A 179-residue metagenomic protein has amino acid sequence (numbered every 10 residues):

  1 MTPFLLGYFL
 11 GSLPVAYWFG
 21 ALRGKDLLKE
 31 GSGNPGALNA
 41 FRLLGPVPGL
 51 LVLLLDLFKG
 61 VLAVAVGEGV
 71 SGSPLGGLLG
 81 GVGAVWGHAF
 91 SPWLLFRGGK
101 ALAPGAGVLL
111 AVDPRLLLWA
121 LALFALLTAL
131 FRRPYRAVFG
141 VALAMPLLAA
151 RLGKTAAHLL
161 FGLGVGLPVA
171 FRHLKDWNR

Functional and structural regions predicted by a protein language model:
P3, G7, S12, A16 (+13 more regions): Alpha-helical transmembrane segments in multi-pass membrane proteins
F9-L27, L51, L130-R136: Alpha-helical transmembrane segments within multi-pass membrane transporters and channels
A16-A21, G87-R97, F124-F131, A170-R179: C-terminal ends of transmembrane helices
W18-G49, G98, N178-R179: Cytosolic, membrane-interface loops and tails of multi-pass inner-membrane proteins
D26-G36, W93-A106, R133-G140, A144: Short, non-helical or kinked segments that cap or interrupt transmembrane helices
G36, A40-L44, G49-L50, L54-A63 (+2 more regions): Helix-loop-helix junctions within the multi-pass membrane cores of secondary transporters/permeases
F41-L44, G67-V70, G87, L102-F131 (+1 more regions): Interfacial segments of multi-pass membrane proteins
L117-W119, P134-A142, L152-G166: Loop-to-transmembrane alpha-helix initiation sites
